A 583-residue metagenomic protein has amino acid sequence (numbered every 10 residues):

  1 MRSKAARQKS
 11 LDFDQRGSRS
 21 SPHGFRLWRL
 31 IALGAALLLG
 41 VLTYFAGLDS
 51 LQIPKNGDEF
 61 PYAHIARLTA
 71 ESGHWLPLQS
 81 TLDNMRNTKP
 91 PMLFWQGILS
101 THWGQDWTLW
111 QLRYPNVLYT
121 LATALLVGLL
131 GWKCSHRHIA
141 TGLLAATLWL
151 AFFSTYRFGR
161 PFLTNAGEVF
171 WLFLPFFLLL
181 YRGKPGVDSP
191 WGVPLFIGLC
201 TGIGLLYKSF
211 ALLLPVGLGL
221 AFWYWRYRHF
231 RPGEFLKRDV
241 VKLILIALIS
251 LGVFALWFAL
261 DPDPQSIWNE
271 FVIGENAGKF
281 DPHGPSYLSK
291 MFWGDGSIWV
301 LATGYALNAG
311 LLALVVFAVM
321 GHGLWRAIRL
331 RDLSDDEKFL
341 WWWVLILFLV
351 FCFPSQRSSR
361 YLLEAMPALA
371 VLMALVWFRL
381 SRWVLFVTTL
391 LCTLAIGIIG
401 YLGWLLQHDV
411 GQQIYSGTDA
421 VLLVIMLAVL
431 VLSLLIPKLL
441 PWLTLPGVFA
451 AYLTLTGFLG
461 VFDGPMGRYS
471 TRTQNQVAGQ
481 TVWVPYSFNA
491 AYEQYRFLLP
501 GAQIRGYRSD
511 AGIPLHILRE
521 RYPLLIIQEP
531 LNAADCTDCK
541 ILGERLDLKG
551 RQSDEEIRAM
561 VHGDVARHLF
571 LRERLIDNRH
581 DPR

Functional and structural regions predicted by a protein language model:
L11, W132-H136, P175-P194, G204 (+1 more regions): Membrane-interface transmembrane helices that cradle and orient dolichyl/undecaprenyl
W28-E59, R226, I246-P262: Transmembrane signal-anchor helices characteristic of membrane glycosylation enzymes that use polyprenol
A36, V127-A151, K338: Transmembrane-helix signature of polytopic, membrane-embedded enzymes that assemble or transfer cell-envelope glycans
T43-G47, P61-M85, M92-W95, L99-H102 (+1 more regions): Extracytosolic helix-loop segments that constitute the early lumenal/periplasmic catalytic or substrate-binding loops
Y62-L68, R157, L199-I203, Y207 (+5 more regions): Transmembrane-lumen/periplasm boundary regions of multi-pass, lipid-linked membrane glycan transferases
L112-R113, R157-E168, S358: Short acidic/glycine- and proline-prone juxtamembrane loop motifs at membrane-interface regions of multi-pass membrane
Y114-H136, L174: Transmembrane-helix motifs of polytopic, lipid-linked glycan transferases
L195, G323-G506, L531, T537-D538 (+2 more regions): Membrane-embedded architecture of ER/inner-membrane glycosylation machinery
